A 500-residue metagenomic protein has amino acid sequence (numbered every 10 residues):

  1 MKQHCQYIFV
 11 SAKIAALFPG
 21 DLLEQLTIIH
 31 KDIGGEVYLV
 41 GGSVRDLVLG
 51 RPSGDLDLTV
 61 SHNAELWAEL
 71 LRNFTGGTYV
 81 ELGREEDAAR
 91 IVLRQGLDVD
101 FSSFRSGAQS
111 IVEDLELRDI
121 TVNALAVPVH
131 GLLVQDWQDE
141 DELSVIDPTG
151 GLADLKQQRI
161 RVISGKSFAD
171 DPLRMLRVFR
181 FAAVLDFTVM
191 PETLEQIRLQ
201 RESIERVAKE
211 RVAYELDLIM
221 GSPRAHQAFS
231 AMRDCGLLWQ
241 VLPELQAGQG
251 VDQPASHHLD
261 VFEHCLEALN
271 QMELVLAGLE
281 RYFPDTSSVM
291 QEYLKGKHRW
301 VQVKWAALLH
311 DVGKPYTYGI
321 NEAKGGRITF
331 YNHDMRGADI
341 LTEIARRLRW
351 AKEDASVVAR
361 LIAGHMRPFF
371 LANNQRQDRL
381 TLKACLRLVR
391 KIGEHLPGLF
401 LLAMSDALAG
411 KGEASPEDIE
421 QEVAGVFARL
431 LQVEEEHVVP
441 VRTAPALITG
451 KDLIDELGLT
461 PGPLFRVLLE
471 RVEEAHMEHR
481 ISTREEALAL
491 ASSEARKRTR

Functional and structural regions predicted by a protein language model:
M1-R500: Catalytic cores of the polymerase beta-like nucleotidyltransferase superfamily and closely associated nucleotide
